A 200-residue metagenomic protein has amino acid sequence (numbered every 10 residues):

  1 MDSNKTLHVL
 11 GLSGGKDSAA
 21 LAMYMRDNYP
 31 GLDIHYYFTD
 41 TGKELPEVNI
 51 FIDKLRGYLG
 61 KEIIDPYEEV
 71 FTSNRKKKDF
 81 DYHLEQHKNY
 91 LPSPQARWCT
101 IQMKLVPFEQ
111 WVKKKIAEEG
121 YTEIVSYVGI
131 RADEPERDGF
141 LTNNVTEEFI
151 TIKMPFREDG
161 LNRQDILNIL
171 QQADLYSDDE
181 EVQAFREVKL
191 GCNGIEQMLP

Functional and structural regions predicted by a protein language model:
M1-P200: Nucleotide-activated chemistry modules centered on ATP-dependent adenylation/adenylyltransferase
